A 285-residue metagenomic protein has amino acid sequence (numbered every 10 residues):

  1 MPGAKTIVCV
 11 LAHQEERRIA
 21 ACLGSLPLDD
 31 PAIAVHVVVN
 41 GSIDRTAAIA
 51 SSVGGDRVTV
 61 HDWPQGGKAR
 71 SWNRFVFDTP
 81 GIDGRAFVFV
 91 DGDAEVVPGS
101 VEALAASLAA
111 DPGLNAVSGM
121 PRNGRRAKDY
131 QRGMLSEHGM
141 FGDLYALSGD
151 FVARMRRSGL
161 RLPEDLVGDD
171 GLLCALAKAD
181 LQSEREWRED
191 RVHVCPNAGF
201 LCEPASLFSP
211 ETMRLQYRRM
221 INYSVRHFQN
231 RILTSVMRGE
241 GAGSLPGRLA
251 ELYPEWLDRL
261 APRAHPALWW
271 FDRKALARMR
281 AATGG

Functional and structural regions predicted by a protein language model:
M1-S25: N-proximal low-complexity "stem/linker" segments adjacent to membrane-targeting elements
G24-I33: Short, acidic, metal-binding catalytic loop of nucleotide-sugar glycosyltransferases
S25, V39-I49, Q65, A94: A conserved acidic beta->alpha catalytic loop
A32-S42, H61: Short beta-strand/loop segment that forms part of the nucleotide-sugar
R70-A86: Active-site nucleotide-sugar/metal-binding loop of Leloir-type enzymes
D83-E95: Short beta-strand-to-loop acidic/aromatic patch adjacent to the donor-nucleotide binding site
E95-Y130: Conserved donor NDP-sugar-binding/catalytic core segment of glycosyltransferases
S206-G285: Terminal low-complexity segments of carbohydrate-biosynthetic enzymes
